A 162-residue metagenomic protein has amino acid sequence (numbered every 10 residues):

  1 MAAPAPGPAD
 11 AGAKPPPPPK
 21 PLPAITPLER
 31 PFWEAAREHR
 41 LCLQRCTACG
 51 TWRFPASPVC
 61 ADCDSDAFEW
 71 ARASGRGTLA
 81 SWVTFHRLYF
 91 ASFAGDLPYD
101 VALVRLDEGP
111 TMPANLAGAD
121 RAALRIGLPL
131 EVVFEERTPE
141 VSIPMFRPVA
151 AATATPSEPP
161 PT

Functional and structural regions predicted by a protein language model:
M1-L41, A152: A broadly conserved sequence feature marking short terminus-proximal activation segments in nucleic acid-centric
R40-L43, S57: Residues immediately within or flanking Cys/His clusters that coordinate Zn2+ in small zinc-binding modules
R45-A48, V59-S65: Short, cysteine/histidine-rich loop/knuckle motifs that typically chelate Zn2+
F54, A67-E69: Short functional micro-motifs and their immediate structural scaffolds
E69-T78, L124-L128: Short coil-to-beta-strand transition motifs
W82-L88, E135-P139: Short, conserved beta-turn/loop elements at beta-strand boundaries and strand-helix junctions
D96-M112: Short, basic/aromatic beta-hairpin or loop at an interaction surface
G109, A114-T162: Well-ordered alpha/beta subsegment
